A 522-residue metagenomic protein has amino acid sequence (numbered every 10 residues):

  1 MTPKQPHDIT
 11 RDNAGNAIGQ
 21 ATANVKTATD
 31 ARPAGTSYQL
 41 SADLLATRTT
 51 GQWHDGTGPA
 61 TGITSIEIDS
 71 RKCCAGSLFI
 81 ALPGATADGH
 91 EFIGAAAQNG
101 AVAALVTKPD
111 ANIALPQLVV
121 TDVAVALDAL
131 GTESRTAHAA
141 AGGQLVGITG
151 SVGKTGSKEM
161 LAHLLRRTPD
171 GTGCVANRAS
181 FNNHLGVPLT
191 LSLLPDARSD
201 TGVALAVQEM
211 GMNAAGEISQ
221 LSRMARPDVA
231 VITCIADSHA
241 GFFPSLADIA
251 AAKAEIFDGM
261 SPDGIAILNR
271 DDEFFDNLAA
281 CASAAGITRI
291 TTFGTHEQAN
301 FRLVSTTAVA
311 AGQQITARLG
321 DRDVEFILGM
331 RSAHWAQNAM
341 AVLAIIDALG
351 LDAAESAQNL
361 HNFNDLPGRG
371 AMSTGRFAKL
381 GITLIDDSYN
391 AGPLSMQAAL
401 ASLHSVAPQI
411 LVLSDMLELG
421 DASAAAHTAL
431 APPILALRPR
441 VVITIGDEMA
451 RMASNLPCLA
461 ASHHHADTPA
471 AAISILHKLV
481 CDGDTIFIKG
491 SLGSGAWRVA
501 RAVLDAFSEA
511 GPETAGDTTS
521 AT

Functional and structural regions predicted by a protein language model:
T2-T149, G156-L161, R166-T168, S192 (+6 more regions): Short, basic phosphate-binding NTP loop
N24, A31, T36, I148 (+4 more regions): ATP-dependent carboxylate/acyl-activation modules
L45, S77, A96, L130 (+14 more regions): Residue-level signal for inorganic ion chemistry
G84-A87, L366, S388-H465, P469 (+2 more regions): Active-site beta-alpha connecting loops in nucleotide-dependent enzymes
I93, A97-Q98, S199, S222-R223 (+1 more regions): Non-catalytic positions within long, well-ordered alpha-helices that form the structural scaffold/packing of enzyme
T107-A114, V229-T383, V406, P432-L435 (+2 more regions): Acidic, Mg2+-coordinating active-site environments of NTP-dependent enzymes
A126-R270, F274-A285, L319, K478 (+1 more regions): Phosphate-binding loop of NTP-binding sites
H465, G483-L504, D517-T522: Peripheral docking tails and interdomain loops at the edges of cofactor- or intermediate-handling domains
